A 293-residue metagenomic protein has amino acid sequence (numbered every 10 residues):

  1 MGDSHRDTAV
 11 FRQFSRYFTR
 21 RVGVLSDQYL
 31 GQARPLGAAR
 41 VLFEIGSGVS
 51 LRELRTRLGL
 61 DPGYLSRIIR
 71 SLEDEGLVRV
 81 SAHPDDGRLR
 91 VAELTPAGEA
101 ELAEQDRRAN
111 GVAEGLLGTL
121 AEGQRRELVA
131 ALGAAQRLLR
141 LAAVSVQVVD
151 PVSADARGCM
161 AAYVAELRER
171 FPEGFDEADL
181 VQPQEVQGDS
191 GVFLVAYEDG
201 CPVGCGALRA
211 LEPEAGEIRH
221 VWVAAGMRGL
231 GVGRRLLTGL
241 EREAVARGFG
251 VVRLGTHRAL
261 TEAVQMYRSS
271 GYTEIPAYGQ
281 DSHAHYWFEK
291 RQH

Functional and structural regions predicted by a protein language model:
M1-H5, E93-P96, A130-A154, G158 (+1 more regions): Conserved N-terminal entry element of GNAT/NAT acetyltransferase domains
M1-L36, D155-M160: N-terminal leader segment of winged-helix/HTH proteins
V24-Y64, I69, E75-L77, Q184-Y197 (+1 more regions): N-terminal helix-turn-helix DNA-binding core of bacterial DNA-binding proteins
R52-E53, L77, A215, L237 (+1 more regions): Conserved GNAT acetyl-CoA-binding A-motif
L77-R79, G191-V195, C201-A210, E217-W222: Conserved beta-strand in the GNAT
V148-V152, G250-G271, P276-H293: C-terminal "cap" of GNAT-fold acetyltransferases
R168-P202: Active-site rim helix/loop that mediates acceptor-substrate recognition in acyltransferases
V223, G229-R242, Q265-S269: Conserved acetyl-CoA-binding loop-helix of GNAT-fold acetyltransferases
